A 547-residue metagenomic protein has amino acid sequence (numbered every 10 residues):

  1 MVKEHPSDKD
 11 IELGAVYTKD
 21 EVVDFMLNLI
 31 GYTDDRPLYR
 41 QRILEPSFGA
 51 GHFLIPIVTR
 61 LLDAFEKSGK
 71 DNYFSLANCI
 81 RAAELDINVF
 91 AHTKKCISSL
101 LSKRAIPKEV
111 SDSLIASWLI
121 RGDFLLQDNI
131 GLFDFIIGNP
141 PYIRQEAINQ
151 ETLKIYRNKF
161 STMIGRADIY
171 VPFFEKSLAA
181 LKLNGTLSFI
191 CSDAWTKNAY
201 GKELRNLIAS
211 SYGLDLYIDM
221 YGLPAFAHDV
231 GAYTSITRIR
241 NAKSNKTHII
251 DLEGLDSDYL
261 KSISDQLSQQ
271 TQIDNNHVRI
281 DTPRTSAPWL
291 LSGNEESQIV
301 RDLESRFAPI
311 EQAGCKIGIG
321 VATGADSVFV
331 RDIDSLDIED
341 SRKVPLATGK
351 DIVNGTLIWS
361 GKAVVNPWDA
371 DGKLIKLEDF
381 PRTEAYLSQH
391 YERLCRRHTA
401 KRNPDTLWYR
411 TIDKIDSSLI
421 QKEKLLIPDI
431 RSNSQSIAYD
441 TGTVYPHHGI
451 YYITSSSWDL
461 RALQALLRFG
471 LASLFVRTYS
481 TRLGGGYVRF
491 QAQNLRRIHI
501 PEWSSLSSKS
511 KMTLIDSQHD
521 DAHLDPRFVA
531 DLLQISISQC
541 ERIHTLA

Functional and structural regions predicted by a protein language model:
M1-S99, D123, P140, Y170-F173 (+2 more regions): Class I S-adenosyl-L-methionine
S7-G14, I43, A77-A83, R157-T162 (+6 more regions): Glycine- and acidic
I11-F25, F48-I55, L62, L85-F90 (+1 more regions): Signature of N6-adenine DNA methyltransferases within the class I
R60-D63, I97-L100, T152-Y156, L204-L207 (+2 more regions): Glycine-rich, phosphate-binding/catalytic loops in enzymes
K70-S75, I106-L114, L207-S211, Q534: Short, conserved catalytic or adaptor-binding loops enriched in Gly and charged residues
K94-L126: S-adenosyl-L-methionine
I115, I120, L132, Y233-S235 (+4 more regions): Residues that flank catalytic or metal-binding motifs in active/ligand-binding sites
A287-T513, A522, F528-L533: Polybasic, glycine- and aromatic-enriched phosphate-binding surface used to engage nucleic acids
